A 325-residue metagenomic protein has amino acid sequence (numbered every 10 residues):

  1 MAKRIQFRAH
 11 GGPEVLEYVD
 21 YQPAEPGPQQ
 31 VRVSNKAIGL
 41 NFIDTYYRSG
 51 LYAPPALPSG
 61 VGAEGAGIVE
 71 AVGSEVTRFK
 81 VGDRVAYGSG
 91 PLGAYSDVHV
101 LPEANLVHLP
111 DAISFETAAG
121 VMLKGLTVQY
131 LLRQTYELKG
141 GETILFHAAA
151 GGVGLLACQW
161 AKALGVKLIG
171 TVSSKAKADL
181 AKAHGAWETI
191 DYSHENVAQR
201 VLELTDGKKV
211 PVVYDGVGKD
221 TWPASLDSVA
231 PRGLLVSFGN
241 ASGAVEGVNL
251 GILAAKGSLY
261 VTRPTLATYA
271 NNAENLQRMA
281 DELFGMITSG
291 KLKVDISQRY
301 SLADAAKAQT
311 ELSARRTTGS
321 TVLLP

Functional and structural regions predicted by a protein language model:
Q22-G39, S49-G93: Glycine-rich beta-strand-centered segment in the early N-terminal region that forms part of a ligand/cofactor-binding
Y87-A150, W160: NAD(P)H dinucleotide-binding glycine-rich loop of Rossmann-like/cofactor-binding domains, especially the beta1-alpha1
V153: Hydrophobic/small residue at the entry helix of a nucleotide-binding pocket
A163-T221, N272-E274: Adenosine-nucleotide cofactor-binding segment
L164, V172, D220-K291, P325: Glycine-rich phosphate-binding loop and adjacent beta-alpha segment of Rossmann(oid) nucleotide-cofactor-binding
A273-P325: C-terminal hydrophobic helical "lid"/dimerization subdomain of Rossmann-like NAD(P)H-dependent oxidoreductases
